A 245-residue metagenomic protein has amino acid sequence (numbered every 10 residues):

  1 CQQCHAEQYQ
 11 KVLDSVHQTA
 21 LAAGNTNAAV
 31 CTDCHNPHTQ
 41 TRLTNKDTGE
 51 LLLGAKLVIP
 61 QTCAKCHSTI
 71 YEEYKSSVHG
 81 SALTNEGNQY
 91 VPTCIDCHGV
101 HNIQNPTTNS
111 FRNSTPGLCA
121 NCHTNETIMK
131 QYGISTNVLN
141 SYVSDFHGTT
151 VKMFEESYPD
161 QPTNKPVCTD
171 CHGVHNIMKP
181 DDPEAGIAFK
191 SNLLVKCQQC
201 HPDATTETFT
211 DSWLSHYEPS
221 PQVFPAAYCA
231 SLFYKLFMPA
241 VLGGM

Functional and structural regions predicted by a protein language model:
C1-M245: Short sequence/structural segments immediately N-terminal
